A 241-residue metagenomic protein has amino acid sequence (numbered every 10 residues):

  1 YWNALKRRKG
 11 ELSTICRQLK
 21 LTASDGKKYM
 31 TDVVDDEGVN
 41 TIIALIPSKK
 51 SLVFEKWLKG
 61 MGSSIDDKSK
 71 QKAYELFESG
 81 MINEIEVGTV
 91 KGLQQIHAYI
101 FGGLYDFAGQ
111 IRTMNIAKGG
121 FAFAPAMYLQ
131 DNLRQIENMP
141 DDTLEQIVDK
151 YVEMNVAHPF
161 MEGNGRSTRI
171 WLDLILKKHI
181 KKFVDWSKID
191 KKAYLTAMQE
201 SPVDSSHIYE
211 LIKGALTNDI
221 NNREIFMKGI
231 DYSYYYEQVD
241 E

Functional and structural regions predicted by a protein language model:
Y1-A23: Major-groove DNA-recognition helix of helix-turn-helix-type DNA-binding domains
A23-D35, N40-E241: FIC/Doc superfamily catalytic core
